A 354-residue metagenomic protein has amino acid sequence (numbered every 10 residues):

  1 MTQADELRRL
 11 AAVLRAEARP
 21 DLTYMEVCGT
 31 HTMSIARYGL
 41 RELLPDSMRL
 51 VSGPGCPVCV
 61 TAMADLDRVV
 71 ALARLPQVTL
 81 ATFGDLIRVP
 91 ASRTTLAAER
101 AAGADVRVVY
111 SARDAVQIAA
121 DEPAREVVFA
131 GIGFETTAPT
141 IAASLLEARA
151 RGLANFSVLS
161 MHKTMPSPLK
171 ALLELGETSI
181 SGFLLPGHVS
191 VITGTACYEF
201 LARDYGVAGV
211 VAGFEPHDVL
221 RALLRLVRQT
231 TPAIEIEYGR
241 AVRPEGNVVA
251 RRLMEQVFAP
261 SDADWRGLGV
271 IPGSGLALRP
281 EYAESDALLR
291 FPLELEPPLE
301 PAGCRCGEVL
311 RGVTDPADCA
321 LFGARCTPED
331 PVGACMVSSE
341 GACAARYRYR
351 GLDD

Functional and structural regions predicted by a protein language model:
M1-A124, A138, A150-R151, L159 (+2 more regions): Metallocofactor- and cofactor-centric catalytic cores in central/energy metabolism, strongly enriched
C28-H31, F134-T136, H162-P166, G187-V191 (+2 more regions): Glycine-rich beta-alpha junction loops
R49-S52, V106, R151-V158, S181-F183 (+2 more regions): Short hydrophobic/aromatic-enriched beta-strand-loop microsegments
L50-P57, F156-K163, V210-H217, E237-R240: A generic structural motif
D65-R68, A120-V127, A171-L175, Y198-F200 (+1 more regions): Short, surface-exposed amphipathic charged segments that create phosphate/polyanion-binding patches used for binding
D121-G131, T136-P186: Active-site histidine-anchored catalytic micro-motif
E177-V242: A conserved active-site cap/scaffold subdomain adjacent to cofactor or substrate pockets
L220-E308: Internal helical hairpin/lid segments
